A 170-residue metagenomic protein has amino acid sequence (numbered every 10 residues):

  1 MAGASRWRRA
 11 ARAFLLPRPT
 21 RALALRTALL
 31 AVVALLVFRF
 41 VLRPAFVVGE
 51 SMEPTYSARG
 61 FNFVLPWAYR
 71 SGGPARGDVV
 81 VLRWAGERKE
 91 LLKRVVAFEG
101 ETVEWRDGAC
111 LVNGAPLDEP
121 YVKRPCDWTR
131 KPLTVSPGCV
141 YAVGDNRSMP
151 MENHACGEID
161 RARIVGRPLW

Functional and structural regions predicted by a protein language model:
M1-W170: Extended hydrophobic leader/signal-anchor segments used for secretion and membrane insertion
